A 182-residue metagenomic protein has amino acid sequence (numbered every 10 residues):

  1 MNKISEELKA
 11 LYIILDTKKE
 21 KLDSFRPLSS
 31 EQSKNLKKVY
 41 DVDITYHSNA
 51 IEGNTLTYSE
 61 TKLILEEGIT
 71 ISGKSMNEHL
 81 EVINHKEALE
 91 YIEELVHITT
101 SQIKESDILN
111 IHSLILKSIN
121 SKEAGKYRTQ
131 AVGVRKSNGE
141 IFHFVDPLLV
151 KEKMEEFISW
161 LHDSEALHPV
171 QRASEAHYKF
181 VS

Functional and structural regions predicted by a protein language model:
M1-S182: FIC/Doc superfamily catalytic core
